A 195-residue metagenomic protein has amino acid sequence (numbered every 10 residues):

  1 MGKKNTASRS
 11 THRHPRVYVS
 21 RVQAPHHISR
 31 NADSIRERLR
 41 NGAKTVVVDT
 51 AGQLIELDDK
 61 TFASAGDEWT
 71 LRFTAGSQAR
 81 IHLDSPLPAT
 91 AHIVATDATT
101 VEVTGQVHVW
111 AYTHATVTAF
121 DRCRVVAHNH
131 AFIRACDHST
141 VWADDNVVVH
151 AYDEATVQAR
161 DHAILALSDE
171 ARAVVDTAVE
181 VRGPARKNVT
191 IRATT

Functional and structural regions predicted by a protein language model:
M1-H14: Short Lys/Arg-rich cationic patches that frequently serve as NLS/NoLS or arginine-rich RNA/DNA-binding motifs
R13-P15, V19-V22, H26-T195: Extended beta-solenoid/beta-helix repeat architectures
